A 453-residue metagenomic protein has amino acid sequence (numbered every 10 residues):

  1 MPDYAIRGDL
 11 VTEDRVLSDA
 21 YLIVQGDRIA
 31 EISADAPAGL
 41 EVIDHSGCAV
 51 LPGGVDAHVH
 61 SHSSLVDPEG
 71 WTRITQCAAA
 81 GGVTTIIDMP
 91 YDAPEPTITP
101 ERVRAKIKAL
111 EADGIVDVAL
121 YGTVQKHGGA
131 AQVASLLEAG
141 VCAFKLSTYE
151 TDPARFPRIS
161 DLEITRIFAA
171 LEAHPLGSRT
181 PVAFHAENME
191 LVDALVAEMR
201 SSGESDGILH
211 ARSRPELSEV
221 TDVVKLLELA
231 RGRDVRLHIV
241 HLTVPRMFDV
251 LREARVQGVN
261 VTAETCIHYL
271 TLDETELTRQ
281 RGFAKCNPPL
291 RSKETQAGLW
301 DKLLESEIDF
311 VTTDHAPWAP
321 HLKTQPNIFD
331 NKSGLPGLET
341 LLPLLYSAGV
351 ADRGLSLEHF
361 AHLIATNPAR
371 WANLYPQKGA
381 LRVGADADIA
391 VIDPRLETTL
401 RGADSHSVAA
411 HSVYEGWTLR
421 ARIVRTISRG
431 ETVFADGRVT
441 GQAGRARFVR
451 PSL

Functional and structural regions predicted by a protein language model:
M1-A38: N-terminal metal-binding scaffold of metallo-dependent hydrolase/deaminase domains
G8, L22, D27, G47 (+15 more regions): Divalent metal-coordination and catalytic microenvironments
G8, N327, V383-V449: C-terminal cap of metal-dependent C-N hydrolases
H45-D113: Metal-associated gating/positioning segment near the N- to mid-region
D88, A119-G122, R236-H241: Short catalytic-loop micro-motif centered on adjacent basic/acidic residues
K108-V124: A glycine-rich helix N-cap at a beta->alpha junction
G128-V311: Histidine/acidic residue-rich metal-binding segments in metalloenzymes
S205-D234, L304-E305, D309-F310, A316-R395: His/Asp/Glu-enriched, well-ordered alpha-helical/loop segment that forms or immediately abuts the divalent-metal
